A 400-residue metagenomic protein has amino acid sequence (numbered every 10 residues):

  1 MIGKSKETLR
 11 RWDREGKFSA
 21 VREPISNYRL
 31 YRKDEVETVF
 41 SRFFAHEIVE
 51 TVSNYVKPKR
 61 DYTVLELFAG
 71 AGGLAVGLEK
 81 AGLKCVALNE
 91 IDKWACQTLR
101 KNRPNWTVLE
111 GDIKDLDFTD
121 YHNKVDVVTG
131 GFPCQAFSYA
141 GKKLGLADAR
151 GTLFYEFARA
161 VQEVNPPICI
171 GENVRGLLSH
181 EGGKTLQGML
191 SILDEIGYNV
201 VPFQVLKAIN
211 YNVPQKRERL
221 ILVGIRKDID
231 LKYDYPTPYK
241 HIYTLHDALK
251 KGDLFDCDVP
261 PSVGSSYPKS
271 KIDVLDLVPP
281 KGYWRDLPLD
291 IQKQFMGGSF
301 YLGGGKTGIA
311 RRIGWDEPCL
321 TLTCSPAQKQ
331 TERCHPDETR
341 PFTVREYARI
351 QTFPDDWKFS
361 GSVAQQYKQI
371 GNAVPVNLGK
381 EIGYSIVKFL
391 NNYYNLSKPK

Functional and structural regions predicted by a protein language model:
G3, R11-F18: Residue-level detection of the helix-turn-helix DNA-binding "recognition helix"
K6-E7, R11, K269-K400: C-terminal target-recognition/interaction regions appended to catalytic cores
E15-F44: Short helix-start
Y31, L206, L249, L322-T323 (+1 more regions): Bulky hydrophobic/aromatic "packing anchor" residues in well-ordered structure
R32, I221-I225, T323: Short, well-ordered beta-strand micro-motif
R42-N165, R175-S179, K184-Q187, D194: Core alpha/beta nucleotide-donor-binding catalytic domains of modification enzymes
F118-V125, Q135-I309: Class I S-adenosyl-L-methionine
